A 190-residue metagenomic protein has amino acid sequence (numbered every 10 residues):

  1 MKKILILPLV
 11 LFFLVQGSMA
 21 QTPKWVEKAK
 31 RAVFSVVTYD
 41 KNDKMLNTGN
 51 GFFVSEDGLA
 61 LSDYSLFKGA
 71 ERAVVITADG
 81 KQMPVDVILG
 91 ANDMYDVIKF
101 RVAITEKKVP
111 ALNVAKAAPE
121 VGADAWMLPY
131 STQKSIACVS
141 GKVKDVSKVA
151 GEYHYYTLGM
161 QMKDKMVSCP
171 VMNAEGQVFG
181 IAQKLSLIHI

Functional and structural regions predicted by a protein language model:
I4-L14: Sec-dependent N-terminal signal peptides
Q16-A20: Sec/Tat signal peptide C-region and signal peptidase I cleavage site
Q21-T22, T38-D57, D63, Q82-P84 (+2 more regions): A conserved glycine-rich beta-strand in the N-terminal activation segment of trypsin-fold
A29-T38, A103-A111, S135-L187: Active-site region of chymotrypsin-like
V33-S35, N50, R72-V74, D96 (+3 more regions): Conserved beta-strand and immediately adjacent loop positions that scaffold enzyme active sites
S55-L128, Q133-A137, E152-Y155, K165: Conserved active-site neighborhood of the chymotrypsin/trypsin-like protease fold
